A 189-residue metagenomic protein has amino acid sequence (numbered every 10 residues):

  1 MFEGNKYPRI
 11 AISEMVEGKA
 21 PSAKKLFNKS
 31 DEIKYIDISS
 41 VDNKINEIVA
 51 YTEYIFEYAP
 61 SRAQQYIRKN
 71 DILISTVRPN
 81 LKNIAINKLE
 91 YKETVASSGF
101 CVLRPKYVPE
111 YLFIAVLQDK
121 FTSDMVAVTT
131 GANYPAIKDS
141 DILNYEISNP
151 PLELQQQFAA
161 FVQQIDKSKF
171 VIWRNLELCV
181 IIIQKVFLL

Functional and structural regions predicted by a protein language model:
M1-K25, N144, S148-L189: Non-catalytic DNA-recognition/assembly elements of restriction-modification systems
E3, P60-S61, G131: Short, solvent-exposed loop/turn positions at domain surfaces that link secondary-structure elements or cap domain
S13-K25, S39-K69: Sequence-specific dsDNA recognition surfaces
K25-K34, V128-T129: Short coil/turn segments at secondary-structure boundaries
R62-L117, F121: A short beta-sheet element
V77-N80, T94-G99, T130-Q156: A short glycine-rich beta-alpha junction/loop motif
I86-K88, A127-G131: Short amphipathic beta-strand starts and helix->beta connectors
